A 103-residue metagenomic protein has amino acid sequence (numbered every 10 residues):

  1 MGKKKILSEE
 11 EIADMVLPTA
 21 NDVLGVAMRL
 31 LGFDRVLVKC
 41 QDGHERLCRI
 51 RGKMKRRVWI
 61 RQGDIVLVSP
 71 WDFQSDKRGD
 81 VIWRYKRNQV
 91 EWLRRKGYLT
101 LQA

Functional and structural regions predicted by a protein language model:
M1-V23: Short boundary/loop segments of OB/S1/cold-shock single-stranded nucleic-acid-binding domains
G2-L7, L93-A103: Long, charged, low-complexity intrinsically disordered regions
N21-G32: N-terminal, positively charged regions that mediate nucleic acid binding
R29, C40, P70, W83-Y85: Flexible glycine-/small-residue-rich
F33-V38: Short aromatic-glycine-enriched beta-strand elements
D42-G52: Short, structured beta-strand/loop micro-motifs enriched in basic residues and often containing a Trp
M54-L67: Short nucleic-acid-contacting surface segments enriched for D/E, G, S/T with interspersed K/R
D72-L99: OB-fold/S1-family single-stranded nucleic acid-binding modules
